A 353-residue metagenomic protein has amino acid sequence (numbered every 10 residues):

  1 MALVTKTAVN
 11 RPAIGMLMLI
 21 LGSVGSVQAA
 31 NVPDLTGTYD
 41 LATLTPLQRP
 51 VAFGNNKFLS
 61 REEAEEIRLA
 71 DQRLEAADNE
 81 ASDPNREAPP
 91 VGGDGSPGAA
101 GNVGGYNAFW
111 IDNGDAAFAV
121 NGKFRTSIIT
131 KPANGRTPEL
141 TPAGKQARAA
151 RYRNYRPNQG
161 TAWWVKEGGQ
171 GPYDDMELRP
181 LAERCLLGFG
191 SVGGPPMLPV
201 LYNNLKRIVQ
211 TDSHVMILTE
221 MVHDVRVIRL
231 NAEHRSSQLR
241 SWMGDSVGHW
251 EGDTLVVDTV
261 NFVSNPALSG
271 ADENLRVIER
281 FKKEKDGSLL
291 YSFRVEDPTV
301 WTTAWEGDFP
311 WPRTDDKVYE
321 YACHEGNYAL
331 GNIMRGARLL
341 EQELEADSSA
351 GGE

Functional and structural regions predicted by a protein language model:
M1-N10: N-terminal secretory signal peptides that target proteins for export/translocation
R11-V24: Bacterial N-terminal signal peptides
V27-E353: PEST-like low-complexity, intrinsically disordered acidic/proline/serine-rich tracts that flank trafficking/processing
